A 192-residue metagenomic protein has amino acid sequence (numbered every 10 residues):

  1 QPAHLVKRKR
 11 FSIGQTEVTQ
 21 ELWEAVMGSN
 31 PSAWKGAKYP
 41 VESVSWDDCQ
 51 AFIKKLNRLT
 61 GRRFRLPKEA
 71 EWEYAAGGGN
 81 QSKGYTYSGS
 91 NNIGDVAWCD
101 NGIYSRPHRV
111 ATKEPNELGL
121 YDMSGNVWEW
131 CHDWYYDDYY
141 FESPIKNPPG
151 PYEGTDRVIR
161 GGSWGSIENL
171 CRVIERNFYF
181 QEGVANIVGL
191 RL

Functional and structural regions predicted by a protein language model:
Q1-K7, N80-Q81, I103-R106, M123-R191: Surface-exposed recognition segments
Q1-S32, S45-D47, S124-G125, G189-L192: A short glycine-rich, aromatic-capped structural motif
T16, Q20-S29, Q81, N92 (+3 more regions): Glycine-rich, acidic and aromatic/proline-enriched surface loops and short helix-turn segments that act as binding
Q20-E21, G36-D95, W130: Short, well-ordered surface patches within globular domains
D95-L120: A short, contiguous structural element within a folded domain that forms the immediate neighborhood of a functional site
